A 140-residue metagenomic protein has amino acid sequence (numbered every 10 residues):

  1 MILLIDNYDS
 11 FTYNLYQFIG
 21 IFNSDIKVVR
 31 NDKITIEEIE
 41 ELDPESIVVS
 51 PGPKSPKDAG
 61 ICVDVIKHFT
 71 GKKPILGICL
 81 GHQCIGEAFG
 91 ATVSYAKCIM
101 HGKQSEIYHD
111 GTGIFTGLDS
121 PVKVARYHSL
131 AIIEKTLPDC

Functional and structural regions predicted by a protein language model:
M1-K73, L80: N-terminal beta1-alpha1 cap of cysteine-dependent amidohydrolase-like domains
D9-S10, I85, A131: Hydrophobic side chains within alpha-helical segments
G20, E38-E41, I85-A88, E134-P138: Short loop/helix-cap segments at secondary-structure boundaries that form the rim of catalytic
R30, Y95, R126: Short loop/edge segments at beta-strand edges and connector loops that shape dinucleotide/nucleotide cofactor-binding
K33-E37, H101-G102, I132: A short acidic, often aromatic-flanked loop/helix-cap motif at beta-alpha or helix-coil junctions that lines enzyme
P44-G117, K123: Cysteine-nucleophile active-site neighborhood
G111-C140: Catalytic beta-strand/loop cores that center a nucleophilic Ser/Cys/Thr and support acyl-enzyme chemistry
